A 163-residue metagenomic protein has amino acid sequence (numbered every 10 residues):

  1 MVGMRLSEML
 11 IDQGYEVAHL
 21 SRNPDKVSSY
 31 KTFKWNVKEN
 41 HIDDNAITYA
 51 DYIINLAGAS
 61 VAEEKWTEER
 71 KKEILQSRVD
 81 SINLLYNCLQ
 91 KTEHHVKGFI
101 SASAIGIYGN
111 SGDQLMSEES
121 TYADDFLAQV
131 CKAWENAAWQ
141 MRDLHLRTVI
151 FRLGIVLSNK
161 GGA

Functional and structural regions predicted by a protein language model:
G3-M4: N-terminal Rossmann-fold NAD(P) dinucleotide-binding loop
L10: Aromatic pocket-lining residues of Rossmann-like dinucleotide-binding sites
L20, L56-A57, F99-I105, F151-L153: SDR active-site strand-loop-helix element
L20-P24, N36-V37: N-terminal Rossmann-fold cofactor-binding loop
K34-S81: NAD(P)H-binding glycine-rich loop region in Rossmannoid oxidoreductase-like domains and their noncatalytic homologs
L75-V79, M116, S120-E135: Short-chain dehydrogenase/reductase
N83-D125: Conserved Rossmann-fold NAD(P)-dependent oxidoreductase catalytic core, especially the SDR/UDP-sugar
S103, N136-N159: Conserved beta-loop-beta element that borders a ligand/cofactor-binding pocket
